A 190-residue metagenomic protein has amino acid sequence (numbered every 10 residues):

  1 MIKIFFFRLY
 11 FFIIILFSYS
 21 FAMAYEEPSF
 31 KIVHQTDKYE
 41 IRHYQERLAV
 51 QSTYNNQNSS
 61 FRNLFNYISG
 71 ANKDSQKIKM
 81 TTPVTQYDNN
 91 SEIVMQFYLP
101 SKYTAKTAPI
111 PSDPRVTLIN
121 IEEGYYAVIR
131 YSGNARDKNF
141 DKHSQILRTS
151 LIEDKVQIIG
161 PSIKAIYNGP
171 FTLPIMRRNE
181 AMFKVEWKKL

Functional and structural regions predicted by a protein language model:
I2-F6, F17-L190: A solvent-exposed interaction/effector surface
F11-F17: Sec-dependent N-terminal signal peptides of Gram-positive bacterial secreted proteins and lipoproteins
